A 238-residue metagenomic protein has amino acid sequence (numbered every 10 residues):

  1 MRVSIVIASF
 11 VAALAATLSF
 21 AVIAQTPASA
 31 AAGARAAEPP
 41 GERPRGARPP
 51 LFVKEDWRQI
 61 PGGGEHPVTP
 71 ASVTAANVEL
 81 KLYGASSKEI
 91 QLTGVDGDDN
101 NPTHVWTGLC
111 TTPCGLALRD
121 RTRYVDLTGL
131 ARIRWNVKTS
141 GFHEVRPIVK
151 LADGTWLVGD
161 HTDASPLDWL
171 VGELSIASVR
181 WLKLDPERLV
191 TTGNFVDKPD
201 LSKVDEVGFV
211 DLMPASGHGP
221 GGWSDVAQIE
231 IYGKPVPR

Functional and structural regions predicted by a protein language model:
M1-S4: Positively charged n-region of N-terminal signal peptides that target proteins for export
A8-A21: Bacterial N-terminal signal peptides
Q25-R238: Beta-rich carbohydrate-recognition modules and glycan-binding surfaces
